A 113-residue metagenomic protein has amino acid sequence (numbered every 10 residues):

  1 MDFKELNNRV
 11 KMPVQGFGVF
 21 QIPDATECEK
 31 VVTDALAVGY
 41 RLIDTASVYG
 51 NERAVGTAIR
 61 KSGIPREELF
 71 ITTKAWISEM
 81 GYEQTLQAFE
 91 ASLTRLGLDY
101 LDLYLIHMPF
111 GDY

Functional and structural regions predicted by a protein language model:
M1-L69: N-terminal binding-site loop/beta-alpha segment at the start of enzyme catalytic domains that lines or forms
P13-T26, K74-E83, Y113: Active-site mouth loops of central-metabolism enzymes
P23, G81-Y113: Glycine/proline-rich, positively charged, aromatic-decorated active-site loop/lid region on the catalytic face
T45, T73, L103-I106: Conserved beta-strand positions
S47, I77, F110: Short, glycine/acidic-enriched loop or turn micro-motifs at the edges of active sites
E67-F70, L101-L103: Residue-level recognition of the N-termini of beta-strands and the immediately preceding loop/turn
